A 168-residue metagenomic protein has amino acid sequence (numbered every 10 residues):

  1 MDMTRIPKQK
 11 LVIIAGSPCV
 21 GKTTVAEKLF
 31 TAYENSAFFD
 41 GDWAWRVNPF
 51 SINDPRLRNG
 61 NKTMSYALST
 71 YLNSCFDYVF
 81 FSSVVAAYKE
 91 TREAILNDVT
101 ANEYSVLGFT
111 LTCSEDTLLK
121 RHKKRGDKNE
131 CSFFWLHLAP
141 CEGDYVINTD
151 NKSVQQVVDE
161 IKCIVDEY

Functional and structural regions predicted by a protein language model:
I14: Hydrophobic anchor at the beta1->P-loop junction of P-loop NTPases
S17: P-loop (Walker A) phosphate-binding loop of NTP-binding proteins
V20: ATP-binding Walker
T23: Walker A/P-loop
A26-S69: Conserved substrate/cofactor phosphate-moiety recognition/catalytic segment in nucleotide-dependent phosphotransferases
N59-N102: Glycine-rich phosphate-binding loop used to anchor ATP phosphates in small-molecule kinases, encompassing both
N102-H122: Conserved phosphate-donor/acceptor-positioning beta-strand/loop module used by diverse small-molecule
K123-K162, Y168: Small-molecule kinase domains that catalyze NTP-dependent phosphoryl transfer to phosphate-bearing small molecules
